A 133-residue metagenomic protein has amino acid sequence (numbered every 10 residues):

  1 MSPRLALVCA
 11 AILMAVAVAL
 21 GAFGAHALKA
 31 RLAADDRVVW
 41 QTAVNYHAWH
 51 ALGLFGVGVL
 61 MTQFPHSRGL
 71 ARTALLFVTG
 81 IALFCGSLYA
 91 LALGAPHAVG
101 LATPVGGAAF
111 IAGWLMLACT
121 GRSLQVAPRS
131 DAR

Functional and structural regions predicted by a protein language model:
M1-R133: Polytopic transmembrane helical bundles with strong interfacial aromatic enrichment
